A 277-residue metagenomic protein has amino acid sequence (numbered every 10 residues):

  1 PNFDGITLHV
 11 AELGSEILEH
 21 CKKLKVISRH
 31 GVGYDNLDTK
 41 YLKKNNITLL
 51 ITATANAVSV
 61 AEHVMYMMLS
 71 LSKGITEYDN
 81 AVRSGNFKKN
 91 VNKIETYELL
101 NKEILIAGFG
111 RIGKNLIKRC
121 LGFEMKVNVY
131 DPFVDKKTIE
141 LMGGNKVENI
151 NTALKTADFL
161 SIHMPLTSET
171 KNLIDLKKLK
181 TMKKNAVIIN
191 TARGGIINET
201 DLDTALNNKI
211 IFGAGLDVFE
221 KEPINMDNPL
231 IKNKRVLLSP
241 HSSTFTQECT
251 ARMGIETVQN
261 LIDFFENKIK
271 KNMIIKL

Functional and structural regions predicted by a protein language model:
P1-G5, E124, K137, F265 (+1 more regions): N-terminal glycine-/charge-rich "phosphate-binding" loop or analogous flexible N-terminal tail
P1-L50, K155, D175-K177: An N-terminal-biased, well-structured beta-alpha scaffold segment characteristic of Rossmann-like dinucleotide-binding
H9, H30-G31, N46-V58, I150 (+2 more regions): Short beta->alpha connector loops at strand-helix junctions that form conserved, small/polar/Pro-enriched
E12-L18, V134-P229: Rossmann-like adenosine-cofactor binding region
L24, L100-E103, L176, N185: Phosphate-coordination loops involved in phosphoryl transfer and adenosine-cofactor binding
I47, A53-E103, N115-K118: Phosphate-binding beta-alpha-beta segment of Rossmann-like dinucleotide-binding domains, i.e., the NAD(P)
L49, N185-L277: Rossmann-like dinucleotide-binding domain for NAD(H)/NADP(H)
F109-G110: Glycine-rich Rossmann-fold phosphate-binding loop(s) that bind the pyrophosphate of adenine dinucleotide cofactors
